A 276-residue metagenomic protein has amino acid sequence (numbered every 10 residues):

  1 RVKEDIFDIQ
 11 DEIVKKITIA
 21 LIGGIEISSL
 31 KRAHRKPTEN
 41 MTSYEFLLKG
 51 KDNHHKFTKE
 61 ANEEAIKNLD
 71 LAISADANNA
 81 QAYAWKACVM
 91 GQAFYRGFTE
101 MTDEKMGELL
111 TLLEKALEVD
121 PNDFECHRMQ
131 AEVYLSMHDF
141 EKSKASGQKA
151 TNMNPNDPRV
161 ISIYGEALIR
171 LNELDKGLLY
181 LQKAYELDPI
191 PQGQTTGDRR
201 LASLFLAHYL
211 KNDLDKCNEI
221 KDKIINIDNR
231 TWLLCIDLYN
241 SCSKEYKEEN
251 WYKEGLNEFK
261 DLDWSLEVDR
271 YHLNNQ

Functional and structural regions predicted by a protein language model:
R1-E64, N68: Catalytic-center loop of serine/cysteine hydrolases
L30-K36, M129-E132, D269-R270: Short linear capping/connector segments at secondary-structure termini
H34-K36, S74-Q81, E114-F124, E186-G197: Flexible helix-coil transition and linker loops at the boundaries of alpha-helical arrays
K51-K59, A87-T99, M137-H138, L171-N172 (+3 more regions): Short coil/turn linking the two alpha-helices of tandem helical-hairpin repeats
A61-N78, E104-D120, G147: Amphipathic alpha-helices of TPR/Sel1-like and other helical repeat/solenoid scaffolds
L109-L113, C126, Y134, K142-Q276: Alpha-helical protein-protein interaction modules
